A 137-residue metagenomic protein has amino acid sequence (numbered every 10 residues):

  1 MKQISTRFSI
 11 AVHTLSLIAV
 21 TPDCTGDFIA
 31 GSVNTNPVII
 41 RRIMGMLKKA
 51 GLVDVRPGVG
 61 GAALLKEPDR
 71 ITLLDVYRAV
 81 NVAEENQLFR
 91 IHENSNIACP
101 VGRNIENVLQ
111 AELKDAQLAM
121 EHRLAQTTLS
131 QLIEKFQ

Functional and structural regions predicted by a protein language model:
M1-T14: Short alpha-helical segments that sit at the start of domains
L15-P22: Short helix-to-turn junction characteristic of helix-turn-helix DNA-binding domains, especially the helix
D23-I29: Short acidic, hydrophobic short linear motifs in intrinsically disordered regions
G31, K48-K49: Alpha-helical residues within the helix-turn-helix
N34-T35: The short coil/loop that forms the "turn" connecting the two helices of the helix-turn-helix
M44-G45: Short, hydrophobic-biased segments on the C-terminal half of alpha helices that form "recognition helices"
A50-L65: Beta-hairpin "wing" of winged helix-turn-helix
E67-Q137: Non-DNA-binding regulatory cores of transcription-related proteins, predominantly C-terminal effector-binding
